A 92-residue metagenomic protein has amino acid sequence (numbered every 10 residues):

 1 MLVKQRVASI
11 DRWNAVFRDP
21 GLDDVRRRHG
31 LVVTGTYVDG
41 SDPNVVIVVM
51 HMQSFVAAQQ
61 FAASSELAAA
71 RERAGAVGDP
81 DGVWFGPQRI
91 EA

Functional and structural regions predicted by a protein language model:
M1-A68, V77-A92: Short S/T/G/P-rich N-terminal loop/turn motif that feeds into the first structured element of a domain
